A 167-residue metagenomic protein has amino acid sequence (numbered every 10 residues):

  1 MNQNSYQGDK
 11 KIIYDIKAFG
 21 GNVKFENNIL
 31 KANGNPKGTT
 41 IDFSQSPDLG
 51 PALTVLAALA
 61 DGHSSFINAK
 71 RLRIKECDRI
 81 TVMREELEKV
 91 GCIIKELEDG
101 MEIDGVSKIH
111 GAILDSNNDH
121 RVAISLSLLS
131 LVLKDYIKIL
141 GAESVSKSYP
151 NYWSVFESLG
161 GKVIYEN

Functional and structural regions predicted by a protein language model:
M1-N167: Short, structured segments at the rim of ligand-binding sites
